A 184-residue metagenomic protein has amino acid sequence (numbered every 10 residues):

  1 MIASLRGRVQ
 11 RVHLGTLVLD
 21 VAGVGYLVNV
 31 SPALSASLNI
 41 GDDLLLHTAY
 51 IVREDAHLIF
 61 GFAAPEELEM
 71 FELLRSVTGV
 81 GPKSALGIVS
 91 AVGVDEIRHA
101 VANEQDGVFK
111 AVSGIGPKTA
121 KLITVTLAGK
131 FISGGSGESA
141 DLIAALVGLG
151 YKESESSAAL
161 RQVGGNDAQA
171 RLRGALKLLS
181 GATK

Functional and structural regions predicted by a protein language model:
M1-E72, S76, R173-K184: Structure-specific DNA junction-binding interface
A85, I97, A120, S156-A159: Small-residue helix-packing motif on alpha-helices
A128-I132: C-terminal flanking helix
G135-K184: Low-complexity, acidic/Ser/Thr- and charged residue-rich accessory regions of DNA metabolism proteins
